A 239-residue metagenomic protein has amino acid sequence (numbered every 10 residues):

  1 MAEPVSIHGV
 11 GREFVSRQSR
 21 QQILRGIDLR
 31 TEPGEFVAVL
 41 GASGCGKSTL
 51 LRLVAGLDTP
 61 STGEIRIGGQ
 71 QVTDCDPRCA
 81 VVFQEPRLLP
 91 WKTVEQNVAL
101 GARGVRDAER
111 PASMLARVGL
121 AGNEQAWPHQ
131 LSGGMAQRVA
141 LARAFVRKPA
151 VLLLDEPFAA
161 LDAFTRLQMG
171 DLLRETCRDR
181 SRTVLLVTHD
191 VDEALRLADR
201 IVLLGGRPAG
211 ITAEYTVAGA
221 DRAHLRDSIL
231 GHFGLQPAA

Functional and structural regions predicted by a protein language model:
L40-A42: The feature captures the beta-strand-to-loop junction immediately N-terminal to the Walker
A55: Helix-to-loop junction immediately C-terminal to a conserved catalytic motif
G63-C75: Conserved ABC transporter NBD signature motif
W127-L131, M135: Conserved ABC ATPase signature
L141: Hydrophobic anchor residue at the start of the ABC signature
V146-A150: A short, proline-enriched helix->beta-strand linker immediately N-terminal to the Walker B motif in ABC-type P-loop
L152-D155: Catalytic Walker B motif of ABC-type/P-loop ATPase nucleotide-binding domains
